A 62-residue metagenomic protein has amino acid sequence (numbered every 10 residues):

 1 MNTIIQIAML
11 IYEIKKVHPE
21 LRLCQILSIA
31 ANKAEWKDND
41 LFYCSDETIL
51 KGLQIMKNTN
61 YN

Functional and structural regions predicted by a protein language model:
M1-L23: N-terminal acidic leader/helix
A8, C24-N32, W36-K37: Catalytic phosphate/metal-binding cores of nucleic-acid and nucleotide-processing enzymes, i.e., regions that mediate
L10, I29, G52-I55: Charge-rich, solvent-exposed alpha-helical interaction surfaces
I14-V17, K33, M56-T59: Generic N-terminal helix/loop capping motif
K15, L21, I29, N39 (+1 more regions): Generic signature of intrinsically disordered, low-complexity segments enriched in small/polar residues
W36-N62: Short, charged early-sequence alpha-helical segments and their helix-coil boundaries
